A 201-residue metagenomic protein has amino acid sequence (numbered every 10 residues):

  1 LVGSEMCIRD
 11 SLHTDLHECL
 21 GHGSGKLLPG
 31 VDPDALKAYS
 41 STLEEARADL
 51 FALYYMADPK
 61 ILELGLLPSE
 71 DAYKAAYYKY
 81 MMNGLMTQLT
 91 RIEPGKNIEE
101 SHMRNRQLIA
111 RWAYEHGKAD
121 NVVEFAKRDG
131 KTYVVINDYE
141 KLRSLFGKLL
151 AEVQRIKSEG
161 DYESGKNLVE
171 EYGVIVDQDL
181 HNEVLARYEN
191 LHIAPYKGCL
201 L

Functional and structural regions predicted by a protein language model:
L1-I8: Short, small-residue-biased leader/transition segments that mark boundaries at the very start of proteins
R9-K26, A48: Active-site recognition of the HExxH zinc-binding catalytic motif
G21-P29, A57-I61: Conserved helix-loop functional segments at active or binding sites
G25-A46: Post-HEXXH active-site segment of zinc metalloproteases
S41-D58: An active-site-proximal "capping" alpha-helix that borders the catalytic cofactor pocket
L53-I156: Long, well-structured alpha-helical subdomains associated with metal-dependent extracellular/ecto-lumenal hydrolases
E124-L201: Non-catalytic terminal regions of proteins
